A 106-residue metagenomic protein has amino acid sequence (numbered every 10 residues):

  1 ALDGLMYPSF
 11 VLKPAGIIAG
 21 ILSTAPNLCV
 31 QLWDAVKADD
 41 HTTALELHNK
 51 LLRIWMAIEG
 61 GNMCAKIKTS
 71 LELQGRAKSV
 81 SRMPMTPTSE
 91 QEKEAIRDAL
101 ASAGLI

Functional and structural regions predicted by a protein language model:
A1-E59: Catalytic alpha/beta core domains of metabolic enzymes, predominantly
Y7, T69, D98: Surface-exposed charge patches
F10-P14, K50-M85: Conserved short secondary-structure transition element at the edge of the structured enzyme core that lines
N27-V30, A65, E94: Residues on a specific face of well-ordered alpha-helices
A77-I106: Flexible C-terminal active-site loop/helix
